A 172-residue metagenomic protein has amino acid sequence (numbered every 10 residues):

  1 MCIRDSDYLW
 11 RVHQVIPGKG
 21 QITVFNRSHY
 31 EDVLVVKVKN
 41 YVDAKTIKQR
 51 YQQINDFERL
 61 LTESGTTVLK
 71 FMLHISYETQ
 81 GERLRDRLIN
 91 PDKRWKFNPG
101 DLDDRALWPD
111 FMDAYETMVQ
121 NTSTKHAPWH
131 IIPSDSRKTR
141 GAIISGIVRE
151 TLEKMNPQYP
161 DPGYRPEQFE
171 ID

Functional and structural regions predicted by a protein language model:
M1-I3: Short, small-residue-biased leader/transition segments that mark boundaries at the very start of proteins
Y8-Q21, D56-L60: Short amphipathic alpha-helices and their capping/turn segments at secondary-structure boundaries
P17-K19, S64-T66, K125-H126: Short loop/turn elements that form and flank the Walker-type P-loop nucleotide-binding site in RecA-like NTPase cores
V24: Conserved phosphate-interacting/catalytic interface
R27-S28, M72-Y77, D135: A short beta-strand-to-loop transition that corresponds to the Sensor-1 phosphate-sensing loop of AAA+ P-loop ATPases
D32-V36: Conserved AAA+/SF3 P-loop NTPase catalytic/coupling segment centered on the Walker-B
K37-Q53, L61-D113, P162-E167: A glycine- and Lys/Arg-enriched "phosphate-lid" helix/loop adjacent to the NTP-binding pocket of small-molecule kinases
F111-D172: NTP-dependent small-molecule kinase module
